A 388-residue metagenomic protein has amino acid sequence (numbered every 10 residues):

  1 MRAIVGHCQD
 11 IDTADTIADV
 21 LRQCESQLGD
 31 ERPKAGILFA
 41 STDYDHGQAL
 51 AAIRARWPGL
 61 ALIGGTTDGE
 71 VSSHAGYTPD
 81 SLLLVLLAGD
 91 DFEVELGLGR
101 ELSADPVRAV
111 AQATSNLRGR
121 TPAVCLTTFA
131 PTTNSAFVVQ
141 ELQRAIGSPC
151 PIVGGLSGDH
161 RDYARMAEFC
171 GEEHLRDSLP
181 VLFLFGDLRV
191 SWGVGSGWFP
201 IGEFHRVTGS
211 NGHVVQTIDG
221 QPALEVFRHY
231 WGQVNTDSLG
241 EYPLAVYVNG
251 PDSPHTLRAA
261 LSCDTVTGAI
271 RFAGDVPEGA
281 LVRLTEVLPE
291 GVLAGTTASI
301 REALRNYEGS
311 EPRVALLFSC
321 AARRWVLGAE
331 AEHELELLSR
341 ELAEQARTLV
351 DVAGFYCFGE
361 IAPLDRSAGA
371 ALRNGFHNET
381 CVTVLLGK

Functional and structural regions predicted by a protein language model:
M1-A35, F39-R56, L60, G65-G328 (+3 more regions): Small-residue-enriched flexible segments
